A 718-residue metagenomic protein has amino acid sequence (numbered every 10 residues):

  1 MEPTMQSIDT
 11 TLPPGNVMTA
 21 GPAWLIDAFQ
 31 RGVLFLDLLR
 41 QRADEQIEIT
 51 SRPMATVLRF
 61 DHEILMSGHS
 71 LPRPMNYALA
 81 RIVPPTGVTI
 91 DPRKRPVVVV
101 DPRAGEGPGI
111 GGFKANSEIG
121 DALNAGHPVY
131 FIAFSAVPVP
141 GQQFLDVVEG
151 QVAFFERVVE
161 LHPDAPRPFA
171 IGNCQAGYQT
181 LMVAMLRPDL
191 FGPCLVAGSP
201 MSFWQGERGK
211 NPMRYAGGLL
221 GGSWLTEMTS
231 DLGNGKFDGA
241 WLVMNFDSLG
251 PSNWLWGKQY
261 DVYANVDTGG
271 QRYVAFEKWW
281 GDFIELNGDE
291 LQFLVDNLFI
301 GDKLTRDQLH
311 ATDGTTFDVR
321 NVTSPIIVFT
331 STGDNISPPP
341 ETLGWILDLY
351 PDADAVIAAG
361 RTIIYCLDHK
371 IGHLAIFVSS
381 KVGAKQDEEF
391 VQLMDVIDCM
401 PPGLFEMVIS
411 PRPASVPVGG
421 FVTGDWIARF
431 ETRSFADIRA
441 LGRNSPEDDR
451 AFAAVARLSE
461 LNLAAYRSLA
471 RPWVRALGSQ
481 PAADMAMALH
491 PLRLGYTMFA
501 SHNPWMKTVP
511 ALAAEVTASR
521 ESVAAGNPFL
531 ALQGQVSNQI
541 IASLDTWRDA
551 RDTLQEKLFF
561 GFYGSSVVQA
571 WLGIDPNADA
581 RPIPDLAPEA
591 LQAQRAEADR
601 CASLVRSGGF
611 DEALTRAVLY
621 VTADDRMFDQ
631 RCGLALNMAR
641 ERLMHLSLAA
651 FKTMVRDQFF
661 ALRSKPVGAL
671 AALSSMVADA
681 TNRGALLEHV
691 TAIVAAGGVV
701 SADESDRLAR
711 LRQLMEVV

Functional and structural regions predicted by a protein language model:
M1-Q41, D164, T180-D289, G403 (+2 more regions): Alpha/beta-hydrolase-fold enzymes
E2-N16, S135, F299, K303-F317 (+2 more regions): Alpha/beta-hydrolase-fold serine-hydrolase catalytic core, especially in secreted/extracellular enzymes
R52-P138: Short, surface-exposed "cap/lid" segments of acyl-processing enzymes
V137-Q142, E149-R167, Q179: Conserved acidic catalytic loop of the alpha/beta-hydrolase fold
A170-G172, A197, F329: Short beta-strand immediately N-terminal to the catalytic nucleophile in serine-hydrolase-like folds
I171-T180: Gly/Ala-rich beta-loop-alpha elbow adjacent to hydrolase catalytic centers
V322, V328-T330, D334: Short beta-strand/loop motif that positions the catalytic acidic residue of the alpha/beta-hydrolase fold
D575-V718: Small-residue-enriched hydrophobic alpha-helices in membranes
